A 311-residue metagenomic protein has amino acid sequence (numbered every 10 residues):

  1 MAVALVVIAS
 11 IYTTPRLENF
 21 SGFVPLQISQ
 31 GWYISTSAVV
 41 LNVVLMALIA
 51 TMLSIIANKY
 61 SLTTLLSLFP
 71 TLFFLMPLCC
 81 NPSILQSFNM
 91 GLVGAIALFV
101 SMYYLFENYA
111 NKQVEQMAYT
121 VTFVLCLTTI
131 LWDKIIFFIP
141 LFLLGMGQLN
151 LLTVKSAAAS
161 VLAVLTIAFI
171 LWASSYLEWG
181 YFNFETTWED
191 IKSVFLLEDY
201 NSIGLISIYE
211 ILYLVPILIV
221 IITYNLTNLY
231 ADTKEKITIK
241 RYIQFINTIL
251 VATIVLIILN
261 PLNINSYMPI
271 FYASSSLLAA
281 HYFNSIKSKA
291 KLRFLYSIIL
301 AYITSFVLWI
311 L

Functional and structural regions predicted by a protein language model:
N19-Y33, T186-I211, Y224-T227: Juxtamembrane membrane-water interface segments that cap and precede transmembrane helices
S35, L72-L92: Aromatic- and kink-enriched transmembrane "portal" helix at the membrane-lumen/periplasm boundary that abuts
V44-Y60: Transmembrane-helix motifs of polytopic, lipid-linked glycan transferases
A57-P77, I96: Transmembrane-helix signature of polytopic, membrane-embedded enzymes that assemble or transfer cell-envelope glycans
S101-Q116: Membrane-interface transmembrane helices that cradle and orient dolichyl/undecaprenyl
M117-L131: Membrane-interface alpha helices of multi-pass inner-membrane proteins
F138-L162: Perimembrane helix-loop-helix junctions
T227-K287: Membrane-water interface signatures at transmembrane helix termini and the short loops that connect adjacent helices
